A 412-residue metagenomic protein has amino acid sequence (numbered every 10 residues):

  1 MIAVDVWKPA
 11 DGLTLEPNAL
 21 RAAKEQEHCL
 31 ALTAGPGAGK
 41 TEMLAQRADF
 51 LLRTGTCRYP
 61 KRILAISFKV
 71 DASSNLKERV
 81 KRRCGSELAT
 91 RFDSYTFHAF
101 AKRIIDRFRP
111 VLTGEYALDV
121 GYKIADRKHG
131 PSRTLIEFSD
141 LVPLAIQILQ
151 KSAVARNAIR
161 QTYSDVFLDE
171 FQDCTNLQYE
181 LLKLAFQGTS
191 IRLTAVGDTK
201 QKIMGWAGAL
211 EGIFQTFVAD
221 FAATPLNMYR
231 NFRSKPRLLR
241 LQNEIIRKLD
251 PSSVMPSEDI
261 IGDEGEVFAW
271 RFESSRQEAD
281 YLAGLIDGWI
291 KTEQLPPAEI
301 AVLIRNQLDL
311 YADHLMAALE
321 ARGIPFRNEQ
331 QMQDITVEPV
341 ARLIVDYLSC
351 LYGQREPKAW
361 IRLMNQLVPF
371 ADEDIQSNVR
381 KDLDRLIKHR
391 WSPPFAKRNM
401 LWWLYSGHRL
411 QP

Functional and structural regions predicted by a protein language model:
M1-R109, N157: P-loop NTPase Walker
D5-V6, D11, D49, A117 (+2 more regions): Conserved RecA-like helicase ATPase core segment that couples NTP binding/hydrolysis to strand translocation
E87-D93, V254-M255, G323-Q331: Conserved RecA-like helicase motor-core motifs
S94, H129-S164, T175-L181: Conserved helicase/translocase P-loop NTPase motor core
I105-S132, I136-A145: A substrate-engagement module of RecA-like helicase motors
E170: Walker B catalytic acidic pair
A223, R230-R322: Helicase P-loop NTPase motor core
E264, P296-I300, I304-P412: ATPase/helicase motor core of nucleic-acid motors
